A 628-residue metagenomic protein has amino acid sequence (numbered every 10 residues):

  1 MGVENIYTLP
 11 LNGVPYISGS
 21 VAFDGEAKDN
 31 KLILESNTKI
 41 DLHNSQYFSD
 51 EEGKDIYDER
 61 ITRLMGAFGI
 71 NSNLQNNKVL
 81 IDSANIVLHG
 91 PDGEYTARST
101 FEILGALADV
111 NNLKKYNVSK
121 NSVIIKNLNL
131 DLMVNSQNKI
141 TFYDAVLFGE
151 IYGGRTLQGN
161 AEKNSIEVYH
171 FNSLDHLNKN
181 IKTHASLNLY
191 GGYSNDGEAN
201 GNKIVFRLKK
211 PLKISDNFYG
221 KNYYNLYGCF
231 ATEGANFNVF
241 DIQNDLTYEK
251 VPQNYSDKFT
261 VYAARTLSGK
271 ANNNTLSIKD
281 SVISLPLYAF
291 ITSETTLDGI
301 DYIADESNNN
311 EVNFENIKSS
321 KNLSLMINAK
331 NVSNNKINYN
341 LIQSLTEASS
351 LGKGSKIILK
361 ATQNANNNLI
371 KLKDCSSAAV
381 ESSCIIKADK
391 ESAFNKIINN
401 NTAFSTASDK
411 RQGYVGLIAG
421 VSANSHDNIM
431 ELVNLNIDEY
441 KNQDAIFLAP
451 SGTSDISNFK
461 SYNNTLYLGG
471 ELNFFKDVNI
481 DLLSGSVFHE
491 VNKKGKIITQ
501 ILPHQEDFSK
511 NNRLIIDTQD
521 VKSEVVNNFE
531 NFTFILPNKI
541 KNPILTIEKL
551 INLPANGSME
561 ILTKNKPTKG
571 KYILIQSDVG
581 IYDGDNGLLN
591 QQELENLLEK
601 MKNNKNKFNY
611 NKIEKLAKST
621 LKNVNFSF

Functional and structural regions predicted by a protein language model:
M1-Y16, K31-L42, Y116, S122 (+3 more regions): N-terminal segments that cap or nucleate solenoid repeat domains
G2, A27, G69, N73-L74 (+20 more regions): Parallel beta-helix/beta-solenoid
V3-N5, H43-R60, P91-T96, T100 (+9 more regions): Surface-exposed intrinsically disordered loops and tails
P10, S18-D24, I33-E35, D41-H43 (+48 more regions): Feature marks extracellular polysaccharide-active and adherence modules
A27, A271, S355, A365 (+5 more regions): Short amphipathic alpha-helical segments that mediate assembly, nucleic-acid/protein binding, or membrane association
T100, S186, S324, S349 (+5 more regions): Ser/Thr/Pro-rich low-complexity tandem-repeat tracts
L297, L325, L359, S454-I456 (+2 more regions): Extracellular beta-strand/loop-rich repeat segments of large surface/secreted proteins
K541, K571, V579-F628: Outer-membrane translocation/initiation segment of Type V secreted surface proteins
